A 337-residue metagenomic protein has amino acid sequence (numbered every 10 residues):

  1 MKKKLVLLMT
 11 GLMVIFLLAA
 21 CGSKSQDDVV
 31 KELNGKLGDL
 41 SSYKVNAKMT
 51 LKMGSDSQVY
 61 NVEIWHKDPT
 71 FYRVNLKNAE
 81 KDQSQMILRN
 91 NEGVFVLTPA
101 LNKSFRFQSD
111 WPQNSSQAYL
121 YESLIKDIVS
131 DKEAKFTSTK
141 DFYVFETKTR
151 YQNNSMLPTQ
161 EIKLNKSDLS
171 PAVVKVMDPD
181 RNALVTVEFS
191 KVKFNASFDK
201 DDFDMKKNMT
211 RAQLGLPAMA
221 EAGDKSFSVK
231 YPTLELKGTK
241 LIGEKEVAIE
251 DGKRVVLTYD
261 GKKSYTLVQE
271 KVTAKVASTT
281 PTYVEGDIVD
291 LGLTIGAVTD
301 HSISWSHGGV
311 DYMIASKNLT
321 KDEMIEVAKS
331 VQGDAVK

Functional and structural regions predicted by a protein language model:
M1-L5, T10-G11: Positively charged n-region of N-terminal signal peptides that target proteins for export
L5-V6, L17-E63, D68-F71, K132-E133 (+2 more regions): N-terminal leader/targeting segments and the immediate start of mature chains
S25, N90-P158: Flexible, processing/modification-adjacent segments and terminal tails in exported/periplasmic/extracellular proteins
S57-N61, K81-S84, S155-Q160, A172 (+3 more regions): Short, surface-exposed coil-to-beta transition loops
E63-A118, D178, N182-E188: An acidic-aromatic
V74, V174-V176, I314: Beta-strand-dense domains in secreted/periplasmic systems and polymorphic toxin scaffolds
N75, Q213-G308: Short, solvent-exposed recognition patches
K140-M209: Gly/Pro-enriched, hydrophobic low-complexity segments that function as extracytoplasmic propeptides/linkers
